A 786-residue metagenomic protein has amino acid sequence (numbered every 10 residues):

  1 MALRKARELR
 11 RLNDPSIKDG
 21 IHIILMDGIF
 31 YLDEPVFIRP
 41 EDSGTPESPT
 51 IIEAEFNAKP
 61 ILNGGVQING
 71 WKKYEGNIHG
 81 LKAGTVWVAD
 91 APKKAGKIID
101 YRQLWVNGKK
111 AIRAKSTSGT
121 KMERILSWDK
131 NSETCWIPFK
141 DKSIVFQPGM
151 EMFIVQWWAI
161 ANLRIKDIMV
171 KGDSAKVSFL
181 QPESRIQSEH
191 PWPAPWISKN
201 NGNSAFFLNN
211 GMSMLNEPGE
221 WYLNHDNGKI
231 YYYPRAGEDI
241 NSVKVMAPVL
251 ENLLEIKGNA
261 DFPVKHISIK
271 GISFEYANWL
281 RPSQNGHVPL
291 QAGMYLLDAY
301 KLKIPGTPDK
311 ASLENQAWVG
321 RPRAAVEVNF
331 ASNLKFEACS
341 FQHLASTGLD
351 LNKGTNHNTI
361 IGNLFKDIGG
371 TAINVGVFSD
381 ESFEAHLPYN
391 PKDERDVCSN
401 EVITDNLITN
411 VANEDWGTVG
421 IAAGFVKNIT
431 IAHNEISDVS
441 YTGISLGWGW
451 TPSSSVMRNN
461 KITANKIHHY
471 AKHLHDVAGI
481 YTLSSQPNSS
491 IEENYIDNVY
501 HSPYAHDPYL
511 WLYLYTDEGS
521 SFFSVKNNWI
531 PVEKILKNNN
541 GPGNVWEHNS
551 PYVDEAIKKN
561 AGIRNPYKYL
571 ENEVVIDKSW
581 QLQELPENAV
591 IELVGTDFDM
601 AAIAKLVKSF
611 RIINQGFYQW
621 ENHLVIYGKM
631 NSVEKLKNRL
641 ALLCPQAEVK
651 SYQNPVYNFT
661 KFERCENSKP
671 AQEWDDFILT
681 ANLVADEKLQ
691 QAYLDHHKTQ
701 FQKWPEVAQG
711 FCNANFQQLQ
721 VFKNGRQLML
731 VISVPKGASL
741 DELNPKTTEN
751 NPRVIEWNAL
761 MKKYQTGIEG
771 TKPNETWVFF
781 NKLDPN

Functional and structural regions predicted by a protein language model:
M1-F330, K335, E381-K392: Extracellular polysaccharide-degrading/modifying enzymes targeting complex plant/algal/animal polysaccharides
I24, Y31, F37, I51-E53 (+19 more regions): Extracellular beta-strand solenoid repeats
E34-P35, E251, N278-Q284, R323 (+12 more regions): Short glycine/acidic-rich loop motifs that flank beta-strands on beta-rich extracellular proteins
T117-S118, L280, Y504-K578: Extracellular beta-rich repeat passengers
K265-Y276, S312, S332-H343, T355-G370 (+6 more regions): Right-handed parallel beta-helix
S579-T596, D675-A692: Short glycine-/aliphatic-rich beta-strand segments at the starts of folded cytosolic domains
G595-F610, L689-N715: Short amphipathic alpha-helical segments
R611-G616, K629-V656, A714, V734-W777: An amphipathic, aromatic/His-enriched active-site/gating alpha helix that lines ligand/cofactor pockets
